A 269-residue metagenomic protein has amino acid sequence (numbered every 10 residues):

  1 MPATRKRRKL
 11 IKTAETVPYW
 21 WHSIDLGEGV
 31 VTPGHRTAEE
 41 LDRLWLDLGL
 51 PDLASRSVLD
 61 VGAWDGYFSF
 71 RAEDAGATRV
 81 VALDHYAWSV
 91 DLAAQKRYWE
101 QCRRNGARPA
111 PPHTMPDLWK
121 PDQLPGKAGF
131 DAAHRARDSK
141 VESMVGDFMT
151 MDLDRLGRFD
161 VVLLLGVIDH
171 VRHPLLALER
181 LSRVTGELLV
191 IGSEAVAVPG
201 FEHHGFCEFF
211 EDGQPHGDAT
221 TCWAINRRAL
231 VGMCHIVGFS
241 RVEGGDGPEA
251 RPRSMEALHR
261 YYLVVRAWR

Functional and structural regions predicted by a protein language model:
M1-G27: N-terminal, positively charged/glycine-rich alpha-helical extensions of SAM-dependent methyltransferases
G34-R56: Conserved alpha-helix/loop element of class I SAM-dependent methyltransferases that forms part of the SAM/SAH-binding
L46-L50, T150-G157: Short amphipathic alpha-helix with an adjacent loop that forms part of the alpha/beta core around
R56-W64: Conserved class I S-adenosyl-L-methionine
G66-F70, W88: Glycine-rich SAM-binding Motif I of class I
R79-H85: Conserved SAM-binding motif I beta-strand of class I
P121-K127, M149-R155, L163, R172-W268: S-adenosyl-L-methionine-dependent methyltransferase catalytic module, highlighting the catalytic core
D138-M149: Conserved SAM-binding strand-loop segment of SAM-dependent methyltransferases
